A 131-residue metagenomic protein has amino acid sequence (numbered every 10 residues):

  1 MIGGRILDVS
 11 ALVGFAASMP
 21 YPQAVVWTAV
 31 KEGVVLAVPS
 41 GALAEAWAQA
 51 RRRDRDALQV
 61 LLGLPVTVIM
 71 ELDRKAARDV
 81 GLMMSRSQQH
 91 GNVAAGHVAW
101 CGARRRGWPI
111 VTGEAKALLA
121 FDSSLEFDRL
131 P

Functional and structural regions predicted by a protein language model:
M1-V38, A48-L61: Short, well-structured N-terminal submotif of metal-dependent ribonuclease cores
I2, W100, R104-P131: Acidic, PIN/NYN-like endoribonuclease modules and their adjacent C-terminal/linker elements
S10, S40-G41, R74, A115: Alpha-helix N-cap/helix-start capping motif
L12-V13, L43-A46, A117-L118: A generic structural signal for short hydrophobic patches within well-formed alpha-helices
S18-M19, Q49-A50, M83, F121-S124: Residue-level signal for well-ordered alpha-helical positions
R53-A57, S87-Q88, F127-L130: Short, hinge-like loop/turn segments at secondary-structure boundaries
G63-T67, L125: A short helix-to-beta-strand connector/capping loop
T67-A115: Active-site neighborhoods of divalent-metal-dependent phosphate/nucleic-acid chemistry enzymes
